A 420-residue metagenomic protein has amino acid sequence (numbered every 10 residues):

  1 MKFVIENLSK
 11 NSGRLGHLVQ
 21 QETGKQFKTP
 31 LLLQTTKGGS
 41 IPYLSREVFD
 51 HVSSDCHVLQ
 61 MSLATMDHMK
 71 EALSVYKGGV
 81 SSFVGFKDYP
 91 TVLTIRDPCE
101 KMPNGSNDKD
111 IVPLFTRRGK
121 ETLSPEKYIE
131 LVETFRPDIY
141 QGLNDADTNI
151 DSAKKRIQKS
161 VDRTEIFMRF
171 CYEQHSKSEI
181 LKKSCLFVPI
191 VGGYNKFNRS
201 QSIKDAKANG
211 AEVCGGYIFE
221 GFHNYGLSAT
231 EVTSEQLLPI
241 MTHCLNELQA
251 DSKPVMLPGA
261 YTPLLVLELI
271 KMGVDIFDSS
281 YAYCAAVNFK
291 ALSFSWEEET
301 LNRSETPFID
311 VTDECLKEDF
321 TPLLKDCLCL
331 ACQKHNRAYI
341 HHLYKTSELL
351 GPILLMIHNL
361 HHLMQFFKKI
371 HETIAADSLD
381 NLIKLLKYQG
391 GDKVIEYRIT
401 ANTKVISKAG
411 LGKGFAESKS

Functional and structural regions predicted by a protein language model:
M1-E22, F27, L33-T36, Y43 (+3 more regions): C-terminal extensions of enzymes
M1-L181, E314, K419: Non-catalytic, usually N-terminal nucleic-acid engagement modules in DNA/RNA processing proteins
Q34, T65-D67, P98-C99, A146-T148 (+5 more regions): Short, solvent-exposed loop/turn segments at secondary-structure junctions
T116-R117, R156, V191, K253-V255 (+1 more regions): A generic structural signal for short
E126, E220, E235-L238, A338 (+1 more regions): A structural signal for well-ordered alpha-helical segments within the folded catalytic domains of diverse enzymes
Y128, S160, T164-F167, C171 (+5 more regions): Alpha-helical packing segments of well-folded alpha/beta enzyme cores
N149-K154, Q158, E220-S228, L349-P352: Glycine- and acidic
E165, Q174, S178-L323, C327: Glycine-rich phosphate/ribose-binding loops and adjacent secondary-structure elements that form binding surfaces
